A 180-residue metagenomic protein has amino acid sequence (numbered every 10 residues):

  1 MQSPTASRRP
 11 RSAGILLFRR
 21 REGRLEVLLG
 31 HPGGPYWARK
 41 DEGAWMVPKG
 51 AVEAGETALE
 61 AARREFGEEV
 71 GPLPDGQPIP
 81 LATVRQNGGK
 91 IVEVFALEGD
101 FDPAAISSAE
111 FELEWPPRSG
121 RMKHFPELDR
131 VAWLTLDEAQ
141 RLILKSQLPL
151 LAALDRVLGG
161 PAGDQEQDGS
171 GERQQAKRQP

Functional and structural regions predicted by a protein language model:
M1-T5, P117-M122: Short, P/G- and charge-enriched loop/turn segments at secondary-structure junctions
Q2-M46, F95: N-terminal strand-loop-strand
R21-R24, G34-W37, E53-A54, G88-K90 (+1 more regions): Short, charged/polar surface micro-motifs in flexible loops or helix N-caps
V47-L81, T135: The catalytic Nudix box helix
T83-G120, A132-L134, L154-D155: Active-site-adjacent beta-strand/loop module that shapes the phosphate/pyrophosphate-binding cleft
K123-D129: Non-DNA-binding regulatory cores of transcription-related proteins, predominantly C-terminal effector-binding
Q147-D164, K177-Q179: C-terminal/domain-terminus segments
E166-Q175: Short, charge-rich patches within N-terminal targeting peptides
